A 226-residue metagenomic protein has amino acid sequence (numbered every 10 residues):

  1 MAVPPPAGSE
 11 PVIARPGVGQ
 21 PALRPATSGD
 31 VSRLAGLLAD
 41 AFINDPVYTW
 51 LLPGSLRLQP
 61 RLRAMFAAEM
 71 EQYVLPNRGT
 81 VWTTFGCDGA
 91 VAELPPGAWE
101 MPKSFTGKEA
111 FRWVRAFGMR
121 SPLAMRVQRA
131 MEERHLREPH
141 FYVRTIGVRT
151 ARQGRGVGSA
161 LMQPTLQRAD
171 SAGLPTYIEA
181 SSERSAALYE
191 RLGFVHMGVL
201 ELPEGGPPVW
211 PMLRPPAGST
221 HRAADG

Functional and structural regions predicted by a protein language model:
A22-G36, D40: A short beta-loop-alpha structural element at the N-terminal edge of CoA-dependent acyl/N-acetyltransferase catalytic
S55-G79: Active-site rim helix/loop that mediates acceptor-substrate recognition in acyltransferases
E71, L75-E93, R149: Conserved beta-hairpin
C87-G147, Q153, P203-E204: Conserved acyl-donor/pantetheine-binding loop and adjacent beta-alpha core of acyl/acetyltransferases and related
P139-F141, R168-S181: Conserved GNAT acetyl-CoA-binding A-motif
G154-Q167, R191: Conserved acetyl-CoA-binding loop-helix of GNAT-fold acetyltransferases
S159, S171-A172, S182-V199, G205: Conserved active-site alpha-helix within GNAT-family acetyltransferase domains
L174, I178-E183, L202-G226: C-terminal "cap" of GNAT-fold acetyltransferases
